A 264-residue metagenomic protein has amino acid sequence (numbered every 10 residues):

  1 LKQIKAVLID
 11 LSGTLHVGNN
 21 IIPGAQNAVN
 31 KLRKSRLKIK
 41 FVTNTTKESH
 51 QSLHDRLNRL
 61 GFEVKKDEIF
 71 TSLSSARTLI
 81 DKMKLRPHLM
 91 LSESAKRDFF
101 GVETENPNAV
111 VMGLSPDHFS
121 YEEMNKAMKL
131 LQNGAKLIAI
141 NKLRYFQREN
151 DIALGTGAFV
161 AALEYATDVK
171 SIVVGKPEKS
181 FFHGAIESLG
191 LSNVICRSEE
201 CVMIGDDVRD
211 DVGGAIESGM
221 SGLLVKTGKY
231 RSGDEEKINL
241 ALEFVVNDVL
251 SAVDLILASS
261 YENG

Functional and structural regions predicted by a protein language model:
L1-L37, E48-F70, S74-G264: Asp-based, Mg2+/Mn2+-dependent phosphohydrolase catalytic module
T45: Conserved phosphate/oxyanion-binding catalytic-loop motifs
